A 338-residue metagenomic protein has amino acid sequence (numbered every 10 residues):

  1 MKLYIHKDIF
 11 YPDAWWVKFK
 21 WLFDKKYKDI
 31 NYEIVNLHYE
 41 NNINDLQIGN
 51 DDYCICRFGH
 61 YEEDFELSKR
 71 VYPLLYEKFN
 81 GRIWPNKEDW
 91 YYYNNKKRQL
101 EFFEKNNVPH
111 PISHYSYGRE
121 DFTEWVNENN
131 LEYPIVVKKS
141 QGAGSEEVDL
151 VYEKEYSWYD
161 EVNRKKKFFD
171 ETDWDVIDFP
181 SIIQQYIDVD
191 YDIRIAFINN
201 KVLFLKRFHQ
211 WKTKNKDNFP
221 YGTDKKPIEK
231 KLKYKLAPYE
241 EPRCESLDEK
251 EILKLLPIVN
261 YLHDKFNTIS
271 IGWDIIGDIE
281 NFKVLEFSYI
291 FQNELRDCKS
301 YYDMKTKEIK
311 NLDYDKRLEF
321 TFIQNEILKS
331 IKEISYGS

Functional and structural regions predicted by a protein language model:
Y4-H6, W90-S181, I252-L253: Active-site nucleotide/adenylate-binding loops and adjacent lid/helix of ATP-dependent enzymes
I9-Y115, E124: Conserved N-proximal alpha/beta basic substrate-recognition cap immediately N-terminal to, or forming the N-lobe
G59-E62, S140-G142, I290: Short glycine-rich anion-binding loops that position phosphate/pyrophosphate groups of nucleotides and phosphorylated
Y115, F197-I198, G277: Generic beta-strand structural signal
I135, I182, L203-F204, I271 (+1 more regions): Protein kinase-like catalytic core scaffold
V136, I276-G277: Conserved protein-kinase catalytic-loop segment immediately C-terminal to the catalytic Asp of the HRD motif
L150-K254: Phosphate-binding site of ATP-dependent enzymes
E240-L253, D264-T268, G277-S338: C-terminal active-site "lid" helix and adjoining low-complexity regulatory extension at the edge of ATP-using catalytic
